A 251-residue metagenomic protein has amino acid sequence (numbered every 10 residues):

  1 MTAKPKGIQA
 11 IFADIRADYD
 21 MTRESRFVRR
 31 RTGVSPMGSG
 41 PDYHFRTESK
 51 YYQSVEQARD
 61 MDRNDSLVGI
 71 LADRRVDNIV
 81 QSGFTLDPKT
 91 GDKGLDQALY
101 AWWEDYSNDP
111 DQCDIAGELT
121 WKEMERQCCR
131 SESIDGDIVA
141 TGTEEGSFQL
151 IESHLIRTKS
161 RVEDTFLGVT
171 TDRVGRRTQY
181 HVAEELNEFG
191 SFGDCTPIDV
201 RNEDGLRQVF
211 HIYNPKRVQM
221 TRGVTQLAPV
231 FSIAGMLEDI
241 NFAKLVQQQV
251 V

Functional and structural regions predicted by a protein language model:
M1-D73, L119-V251: Structured, contiguous alpha/beta core segments that scaffold functional sites
Q57-W102: Short, amphipathic alpha-helical segments
F84-S147: Charged, compositionally biased non-catalytic regions
